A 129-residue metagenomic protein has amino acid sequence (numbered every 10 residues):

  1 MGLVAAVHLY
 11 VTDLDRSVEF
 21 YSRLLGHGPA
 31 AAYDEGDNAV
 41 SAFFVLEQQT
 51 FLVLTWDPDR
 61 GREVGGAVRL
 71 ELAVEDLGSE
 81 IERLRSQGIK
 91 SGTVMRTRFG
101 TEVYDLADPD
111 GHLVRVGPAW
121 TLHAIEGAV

Functional and structural regions predicted by a protein language model:
M1-V18, V68-L70, A119-V129: N-terminal beta-strand motif that seeds the catalytic metal site of vicinal oxygen chelate
G2, H8-T50: Core segments of cupin and vicinal oxygen chelate
L3-T12, A42-V45, R60-R85, E102-A107: Vicinal oxygen chelate
P29-A30, V45, L72-E75, G117-W120: Hydrophobic/basic alpha-helical segments enriched in Actinobacteria
D34-G36, R60-R62, R96-R98: A short beta-turn/loop motif at secondary-structure boundaries
Q49-V53, R62, D110-V114: Short, charged/polar, Gly/Pro-enriched secondary-structure boundary elements
W56-G61, W120-L122: A short, sequence-level motif marking secondary-structure junctions
E82-V129: Vicinal oxygen chelate
